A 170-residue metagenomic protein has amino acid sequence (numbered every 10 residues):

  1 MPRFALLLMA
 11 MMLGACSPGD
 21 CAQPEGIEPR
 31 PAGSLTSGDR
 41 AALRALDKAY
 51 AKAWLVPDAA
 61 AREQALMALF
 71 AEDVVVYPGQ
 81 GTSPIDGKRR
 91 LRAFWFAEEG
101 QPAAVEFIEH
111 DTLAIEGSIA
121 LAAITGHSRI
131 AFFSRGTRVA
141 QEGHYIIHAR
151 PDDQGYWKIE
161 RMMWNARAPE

Functional and structural regions predicted by a protein language model:
A5-A15: Bacterial N-terminal signal peptides
S17-E72: Short, low-complexity N-terminal intrinsically disordered segments enriched in polar/charged residues
G19-E25, A140-E170: Short beta-strand edge/turn micro-motifs at domain boundaries
S37, A41-R44, A61-A120, T137-A140: A solvent-exposed, acidic/Ser-Thr-rich amphipathic alpha-helical stretch
V76-Y77, I124, I159: Short hydrophobic/aromatic-rich beta-strand segments that constitute the beta-sheet cores of beta-sandwich/beta-barrel
L91, W95, E109-I115, S128-I130 (+2 more regions): Hydrophobic/aromatic beta-strand elements that line small-molecule binding cavities or substrate pockets in beta-rich
A131-F133, A168-P169: Sequence/structural signature of outer-membrane beta-barrel proteins
